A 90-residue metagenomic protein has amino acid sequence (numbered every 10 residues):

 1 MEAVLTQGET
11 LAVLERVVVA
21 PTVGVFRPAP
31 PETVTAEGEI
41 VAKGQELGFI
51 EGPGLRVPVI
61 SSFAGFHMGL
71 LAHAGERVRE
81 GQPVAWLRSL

Functional and structural regions predicted by a protein language model:
M1-G52, R56-P58, A64: Acidic, low-complexity mobile loops and tails
E46, G52, P83, S89-L90: Short, surface-exposed secondary-structure boundary micro-motifs
I60, A64-R88: Short, compact, well-ordered microdomains
